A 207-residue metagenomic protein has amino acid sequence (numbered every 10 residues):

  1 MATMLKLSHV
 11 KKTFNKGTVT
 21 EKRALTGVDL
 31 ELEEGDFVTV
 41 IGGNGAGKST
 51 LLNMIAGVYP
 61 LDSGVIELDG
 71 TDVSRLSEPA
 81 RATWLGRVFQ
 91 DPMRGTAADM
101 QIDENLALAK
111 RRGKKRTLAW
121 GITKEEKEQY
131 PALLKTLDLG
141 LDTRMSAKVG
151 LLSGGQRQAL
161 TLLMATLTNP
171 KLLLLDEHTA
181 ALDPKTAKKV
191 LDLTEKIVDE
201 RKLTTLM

Functional and structural regions predicted by a protein language model:
A2-M4, T13-G27, S77: A short, flexible loop at the N-terminus of ABC-type nucleotide-binding domains that lies
T18, D72-G86, R94, R116-T123: ABC ATPase NBD coupling module
I41-G43: The feature captures the beta-strand-to-loop junction immediately N-terminal to the Walker
A56: Helix-to-loop junction immediately C-terminal to a conserved catalytic motif
G64-D72: Conserved ABC transporter NBD signature motif
D91, D99-K115: Q-loop/switch helix immediately C-terminal to the Walker
A165-T166: ABC ATPase C-loop
L173-E177: Catalytic Walker B motif of ABC-type/P-loop ATPase nucleotide-binding domains
